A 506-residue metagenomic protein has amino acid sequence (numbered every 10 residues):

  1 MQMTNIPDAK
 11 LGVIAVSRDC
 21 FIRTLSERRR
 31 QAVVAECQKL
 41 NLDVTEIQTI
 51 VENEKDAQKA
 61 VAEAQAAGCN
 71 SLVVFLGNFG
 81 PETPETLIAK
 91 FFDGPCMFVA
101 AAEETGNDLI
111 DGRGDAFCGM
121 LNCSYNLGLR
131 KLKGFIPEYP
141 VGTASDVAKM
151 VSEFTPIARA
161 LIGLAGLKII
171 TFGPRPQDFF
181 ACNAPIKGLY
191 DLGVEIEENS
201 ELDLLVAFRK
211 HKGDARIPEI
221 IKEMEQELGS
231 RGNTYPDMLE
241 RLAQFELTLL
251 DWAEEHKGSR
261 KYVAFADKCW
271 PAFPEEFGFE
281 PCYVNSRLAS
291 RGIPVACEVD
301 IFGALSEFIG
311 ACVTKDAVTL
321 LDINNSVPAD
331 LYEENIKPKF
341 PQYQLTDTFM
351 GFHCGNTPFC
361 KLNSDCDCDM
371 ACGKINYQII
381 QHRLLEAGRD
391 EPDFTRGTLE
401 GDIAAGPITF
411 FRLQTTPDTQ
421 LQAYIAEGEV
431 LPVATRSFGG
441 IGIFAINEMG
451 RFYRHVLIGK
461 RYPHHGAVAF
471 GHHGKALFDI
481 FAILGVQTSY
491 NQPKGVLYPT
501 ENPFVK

Functional and structural regions predicted by a protein language model:
T4-L11, E104-T234, M238: Cap/lid and interdomain-hinge subdomains that line or gate substrate/regulatory clefts in soluble alpha/beta enzymes
V34-N53, K133-Y139, V194-S200: Short beta-strand elements in bilobed, periplasmic/extracellular small-molecule ligand-binding domains
A57-C69, T86-I88, T248-G258: Short, well-structured alpha-helical segments in soluble
C69-N78, M97-V99, Y262-D267: Periplasmic-binding protein-like
L87-G114, L121-N126, K133, S286-V299: Short, acidic/small-residue loops that bind anionic groups at enzyme active sites
I221-D316: Long, internal scaffold/assembly segments composed of regular secondary structure
A289-P432: C-terminal catalytic subdomain
M370-K506: Extended hydrophobic packing segments that form well-structured cores
